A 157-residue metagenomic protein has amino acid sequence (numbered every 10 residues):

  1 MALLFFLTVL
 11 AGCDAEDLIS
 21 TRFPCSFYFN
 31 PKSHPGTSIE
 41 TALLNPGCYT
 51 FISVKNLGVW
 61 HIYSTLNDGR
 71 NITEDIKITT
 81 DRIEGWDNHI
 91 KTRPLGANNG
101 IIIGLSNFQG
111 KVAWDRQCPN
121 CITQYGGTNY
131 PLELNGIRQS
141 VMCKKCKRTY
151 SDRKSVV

Functional and structural regions predicted by a protein language model:
M1-L4: Sec-dependent signal peptide recognition, specifically the positively charged N-region followed immediately by
F6, K111, G136-Q139: Residue-level signal for mature regions of secreted extracellular proteins and peptides
V9-G12: C-terminal motif of bacterial Sec signal peptides marking the signal peptidase cleavage site
L18-E133, S151-D152: N-terminal pre-ligand scaffold of iron-sulfur
R138-R148: Cysteine-rich micro-motifs
V156: Conserved small/polar residues in nucleotide/adenosyl-binding loops
